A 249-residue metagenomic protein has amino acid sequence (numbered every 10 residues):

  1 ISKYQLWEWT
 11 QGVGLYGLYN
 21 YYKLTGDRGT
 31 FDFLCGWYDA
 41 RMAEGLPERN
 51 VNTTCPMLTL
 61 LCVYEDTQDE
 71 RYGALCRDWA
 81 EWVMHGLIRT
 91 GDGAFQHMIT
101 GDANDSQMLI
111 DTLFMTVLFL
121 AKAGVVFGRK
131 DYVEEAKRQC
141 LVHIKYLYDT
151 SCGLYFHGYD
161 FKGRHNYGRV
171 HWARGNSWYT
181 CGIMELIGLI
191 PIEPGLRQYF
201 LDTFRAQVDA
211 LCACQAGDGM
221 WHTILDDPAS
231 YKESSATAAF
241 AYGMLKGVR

Functional and structural regions predicted by a protein language model:
I1-R249: Glycan-recognition and catalytic cores of secretory/periplasmic carbohydrate-active enzymes
